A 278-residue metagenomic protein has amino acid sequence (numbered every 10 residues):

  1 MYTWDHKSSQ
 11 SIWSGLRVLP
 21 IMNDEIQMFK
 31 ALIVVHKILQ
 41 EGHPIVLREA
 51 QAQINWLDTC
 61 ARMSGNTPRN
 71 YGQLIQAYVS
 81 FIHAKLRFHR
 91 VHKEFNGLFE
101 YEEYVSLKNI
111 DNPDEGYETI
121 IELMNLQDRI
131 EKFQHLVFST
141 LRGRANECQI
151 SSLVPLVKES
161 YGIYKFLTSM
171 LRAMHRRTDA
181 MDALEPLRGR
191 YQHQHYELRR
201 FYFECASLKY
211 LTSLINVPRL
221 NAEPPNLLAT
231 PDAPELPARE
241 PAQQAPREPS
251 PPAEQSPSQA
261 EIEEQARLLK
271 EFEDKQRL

Functional and structural regions predicted by a protein language model:
M1-E261, R267-L269: Eukaryote-specific intrinsically disordered, low-complexity regulatory regions enriched for Ser/Thr/Pro/Gln
E264-L278: Heptad-repeat coiled-coil alpha-helices
